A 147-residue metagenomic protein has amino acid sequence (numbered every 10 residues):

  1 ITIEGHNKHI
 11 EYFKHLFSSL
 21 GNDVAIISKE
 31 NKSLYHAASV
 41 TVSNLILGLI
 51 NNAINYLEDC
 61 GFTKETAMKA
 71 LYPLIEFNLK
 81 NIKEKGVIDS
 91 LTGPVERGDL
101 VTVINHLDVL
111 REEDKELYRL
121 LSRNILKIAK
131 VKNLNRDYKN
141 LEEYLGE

Functional and structural regions predicted by a protein language model:
I1-K83, N140, Y144-L145: Internal alpha-helical scaffold of NAD(P)-dependent oxidoreductase catalytic cores
M68-Y72, E76-E147: NAD(P)-dependent Rossmann-like dehydrogenase/reductase catalytic/cofactor-binding core
